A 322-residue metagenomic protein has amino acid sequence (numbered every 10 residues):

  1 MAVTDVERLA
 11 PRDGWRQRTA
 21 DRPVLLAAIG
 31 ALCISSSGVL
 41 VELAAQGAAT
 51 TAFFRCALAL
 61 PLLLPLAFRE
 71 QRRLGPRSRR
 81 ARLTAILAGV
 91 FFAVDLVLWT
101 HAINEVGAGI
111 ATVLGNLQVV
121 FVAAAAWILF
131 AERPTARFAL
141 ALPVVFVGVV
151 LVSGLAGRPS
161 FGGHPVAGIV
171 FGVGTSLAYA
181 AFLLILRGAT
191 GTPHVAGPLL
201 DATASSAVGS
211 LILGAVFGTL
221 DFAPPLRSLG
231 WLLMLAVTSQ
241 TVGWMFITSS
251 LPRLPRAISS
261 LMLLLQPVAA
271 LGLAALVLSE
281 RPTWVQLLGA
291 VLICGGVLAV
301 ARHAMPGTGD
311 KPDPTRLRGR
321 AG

Functional and structural regions predicted by a protein language model:
M1-F54, V90, L98, S160-G188 (+3 more regions): Glycine-/small-residue-enriched transmembrane alpha-helix faces in small-molecule transporters and effluxers
A2-L9, F92, A125, R137-A156 (+4 more regions): Hydrophobic transmembrane alpha-helices of multi-pass small-molecule transport proteins
A10, G14, S36-V39, A59-S78 (+4 more regions): Membrane-interface helix-cap regions at the ends of transmembrane helices in multi-pass membrane proteins
R22-L26, A48-P65, A141-V147, A167-G174 (+2 more regions): Hydrophobic alpha-helical transmembrane segments of multi-pass integral membrane proteins, especially transporters
L32-S36, L40-L43, L66, I86-E105 (+6 more regions): Hydrophobic alpha-helical transmembrane segments of multi-pass membrane transport proteins, especially secondary
A44, T51, R55, A102 (+7 more regions): Hydrophobic/aromatic residues within transmembrane alpha-helices of multi-pass small-molecule transporters
T50-P61, T100-R133, F138, T175 (+1 more regions): Specific alpha-helical transmembrane segments that line the substrate/conduction pathway and gating interfaces
R79, T112-G115, A131-L151, G162-G168 (+2 more regions): Loop-to-transmembrane alpha-helix entry segments
